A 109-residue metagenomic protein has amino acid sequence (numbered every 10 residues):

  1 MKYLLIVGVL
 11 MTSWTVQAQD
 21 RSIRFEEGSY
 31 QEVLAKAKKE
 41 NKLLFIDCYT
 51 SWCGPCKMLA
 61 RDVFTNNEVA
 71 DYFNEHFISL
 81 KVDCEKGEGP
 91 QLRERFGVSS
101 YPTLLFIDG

Functional and structural regions predicted by a protein language model:
M1-S22: Bacterial Sec-dependent N-terminal signal peptides
I23-G28, C48, D62-E88, V98: Thiol-based oxidoreductase modules, predominantly thioredoxin-like and allied folds used for disulfide exchange
F25-L43, F73: A short beta-strand-turn-helix
L34, P90-R93: Short hydrophobic/charged patches on amphipathic alpha-helices used for structural packing and interfaces
E40-G54: Short active-site neighborhood of thiol/selenol oxidoreductases, capturing the structured segment around
P55, E88-P90: Short, solvent-exposed loop/turn elements at domain surfaces
K57-R61: Detector for the c-type heme attachment site
S79, S100-G109: A short, hydrophobic beta-strand/beta-hairpin element that forms part of a small beta-sheet core
